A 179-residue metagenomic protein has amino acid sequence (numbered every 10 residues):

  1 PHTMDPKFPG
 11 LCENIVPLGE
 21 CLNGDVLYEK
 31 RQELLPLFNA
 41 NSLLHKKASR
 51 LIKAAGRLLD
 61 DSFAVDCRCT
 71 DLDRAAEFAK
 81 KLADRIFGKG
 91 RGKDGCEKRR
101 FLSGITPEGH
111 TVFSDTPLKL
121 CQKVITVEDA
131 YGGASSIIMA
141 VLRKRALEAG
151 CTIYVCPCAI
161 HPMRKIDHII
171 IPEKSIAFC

Functional and structural regions predicted by a protein language model:
P1, H110-A146: Glycine-rich phosphate-binding P-loop
P1-G95, R164-K165, I169-C179: Replace "adjacent to P-loop NTPase cores in ATP/GTP-dependent enzymes" with "adjacent to NTP-binding cores
E13-P17, V124, I153-V155: Conserved beta-strand scaffold positions in the cores of enzyme catalytic domains, especially in NTP/NDP-utilizing
A83-V124: Pre-Walker A segment
C96-F101, R143, E148-T152: N-terminal start-of-chain detector that recognizes signal peptides and the immediate post-cleavage beginning
V127-A130, C156-A159, P172, C179: Short His-Asn-centered micro-motif
E148-R164: Short beta-strand-centered segment that lines the nucleotide-binding/catalytic pocket of NTP-utilizing
